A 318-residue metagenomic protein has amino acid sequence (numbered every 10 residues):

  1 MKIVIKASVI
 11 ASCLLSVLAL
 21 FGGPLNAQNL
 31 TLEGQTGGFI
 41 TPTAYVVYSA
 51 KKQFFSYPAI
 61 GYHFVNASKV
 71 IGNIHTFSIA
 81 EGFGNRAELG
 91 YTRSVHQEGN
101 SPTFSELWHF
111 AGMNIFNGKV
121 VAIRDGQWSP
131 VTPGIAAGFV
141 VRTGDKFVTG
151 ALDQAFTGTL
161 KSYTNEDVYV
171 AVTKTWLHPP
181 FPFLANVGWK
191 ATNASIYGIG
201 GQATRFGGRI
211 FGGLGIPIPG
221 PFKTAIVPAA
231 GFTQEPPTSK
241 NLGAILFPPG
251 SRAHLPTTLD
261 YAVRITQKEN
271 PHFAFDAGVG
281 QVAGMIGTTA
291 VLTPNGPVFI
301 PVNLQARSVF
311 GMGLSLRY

Functional and structural regions predicted by a protein language model:
M1-E33: Cleavable N-terminal export/targeting peptides
L25-V168, W176-L177, T238, G243-F247: Transmembrane beta-barrel domains of Gram-negative outer membranes and organellar outer membranes
P58-Y62, N85-Y91, F116, W128-A137 (+6 more regions): Transmembrane beta-strands of outer-membrane beta-barrel proteins
Y62, F77-E81, F116-A122, V170-K174 (+4 more regions): Residues on the lipid-exposed face of transmembrane beta-strands in outer-membrane beta-barrel proteins
F83-N85, K119-P133, T173-H178, I216-G220 (+4 more regions): Outer-membrane beta-barrel proteins
S101-E106, F147-A155, I196-A203, T238-H254 (+1 more regions): Outer-membrane beta-barrel translocator domains and adjoining extracellular loop/strand segments of Gram-negative
I115-G118, L292-Y318: Outer-membrane beta-barrel "beta-signal"
T157-S251, T257-T258: Detector for outer-membrane/organellar transmembrane beta-barrel domains, recognizing the amphipathic beta-strand
